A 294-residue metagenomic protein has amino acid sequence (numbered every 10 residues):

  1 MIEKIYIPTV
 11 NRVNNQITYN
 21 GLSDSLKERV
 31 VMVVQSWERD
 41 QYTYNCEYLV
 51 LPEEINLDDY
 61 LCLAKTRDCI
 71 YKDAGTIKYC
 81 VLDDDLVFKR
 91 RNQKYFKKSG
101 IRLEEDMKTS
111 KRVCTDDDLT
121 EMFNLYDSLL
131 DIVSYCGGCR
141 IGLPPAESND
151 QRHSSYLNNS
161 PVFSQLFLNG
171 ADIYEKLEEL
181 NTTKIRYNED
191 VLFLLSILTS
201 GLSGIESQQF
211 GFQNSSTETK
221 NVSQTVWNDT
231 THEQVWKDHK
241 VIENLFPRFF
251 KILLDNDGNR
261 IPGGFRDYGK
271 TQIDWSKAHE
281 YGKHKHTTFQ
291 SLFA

Functional and structural regions predicted by a protein language model:
E3, R12-V13, I185-Y187, V191-A294: C-terminal catalytic/acceptor-binding lobe
K4-L26, V34-Y42: Short, well-formed alpha-helical segments that are part of the catalytic scaffolds of diverse glycosyltransferases
I5-I7, M32, V81, E206: Structural beta-sheet core signal
N11-R12, E38-R39, D85-V87, A146-N149 (+1 more regions): Short, solvent-exposed loop/turn segments at secondary-structure junctions
Q16-Y19, Y42-T43, R90-K94, Q151-Y156 (+2 more regions): A short acidic (Asp/Glu
V33-I77, L82, V87-L103: Active-site-proximal specificity loops/subdomain of glycosyltransferases
K78-D83, C139-P144, G204-Q208, K251-L253: A structural signal for short, well-ordered beta-strand segments and their strand-loop junctions that often border
F88-L192, T199: Conserved catalytic core of nucleotide-sugar-dependent glycosyltransferases
